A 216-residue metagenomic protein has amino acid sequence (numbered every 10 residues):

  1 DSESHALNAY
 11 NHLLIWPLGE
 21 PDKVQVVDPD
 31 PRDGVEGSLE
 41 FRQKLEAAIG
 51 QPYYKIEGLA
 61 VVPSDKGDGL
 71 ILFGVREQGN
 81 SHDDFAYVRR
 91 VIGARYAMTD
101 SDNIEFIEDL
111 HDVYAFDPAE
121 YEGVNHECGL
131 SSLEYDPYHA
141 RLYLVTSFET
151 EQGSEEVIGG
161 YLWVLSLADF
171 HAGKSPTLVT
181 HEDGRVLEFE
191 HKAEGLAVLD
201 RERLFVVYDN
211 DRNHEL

Functional and structural regions predicted by a protein language model:
D1-L216: Sequence/structural signature of beta-propeller domains
